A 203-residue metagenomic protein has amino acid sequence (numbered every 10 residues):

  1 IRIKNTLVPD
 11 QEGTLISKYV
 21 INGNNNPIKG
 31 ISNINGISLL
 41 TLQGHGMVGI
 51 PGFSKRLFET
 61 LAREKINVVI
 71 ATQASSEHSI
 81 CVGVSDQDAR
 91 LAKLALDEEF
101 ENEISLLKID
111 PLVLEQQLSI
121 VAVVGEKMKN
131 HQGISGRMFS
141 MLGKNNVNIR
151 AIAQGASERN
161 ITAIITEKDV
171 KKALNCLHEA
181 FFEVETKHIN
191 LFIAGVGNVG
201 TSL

Functional and structural regions predicted by a protein language model:
I1-N190: C-terminal catalytic "cap/lid" subdomain
V196: Glycine-rich Rossmann-fold phosphate-binding loop(s) that bind the pyrophosphate of adenine dinucleotide cofactors
G200-T201: N-terminal Rossmann-fold NAD(P) dinucleotide-binding loop
